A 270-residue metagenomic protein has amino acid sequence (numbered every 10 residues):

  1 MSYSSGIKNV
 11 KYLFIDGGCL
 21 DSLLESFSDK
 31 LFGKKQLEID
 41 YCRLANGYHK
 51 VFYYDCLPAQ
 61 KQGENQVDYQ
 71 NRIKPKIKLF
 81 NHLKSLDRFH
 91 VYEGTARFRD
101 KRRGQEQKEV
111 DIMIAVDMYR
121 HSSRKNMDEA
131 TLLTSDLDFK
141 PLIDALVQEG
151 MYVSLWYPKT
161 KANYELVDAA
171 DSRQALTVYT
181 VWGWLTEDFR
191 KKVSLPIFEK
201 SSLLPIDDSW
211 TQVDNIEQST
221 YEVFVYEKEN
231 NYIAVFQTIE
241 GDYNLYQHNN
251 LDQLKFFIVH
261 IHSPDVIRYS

Functional and structural regions predicted by a protein language model:
M1-S270: Terminal and domain-boundary accessory regions
